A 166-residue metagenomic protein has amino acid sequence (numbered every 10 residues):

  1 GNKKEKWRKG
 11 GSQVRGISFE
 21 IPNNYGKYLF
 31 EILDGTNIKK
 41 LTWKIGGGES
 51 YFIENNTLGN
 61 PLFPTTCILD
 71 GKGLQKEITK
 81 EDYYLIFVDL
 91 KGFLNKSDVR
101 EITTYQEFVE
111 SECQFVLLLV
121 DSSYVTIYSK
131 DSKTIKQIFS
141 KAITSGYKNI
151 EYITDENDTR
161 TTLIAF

Functional and structural regions predicted by a protein language model:
S12, G35-L41, I143-Y152: Structural alpha-beta junctions
R15, F19-N23, K27-L74: N-terminal interaction modules that seed assembly of large macromolecular complexes
G16-E20, E31, T42-K44, L85-K91 (+2 more regions): Ordered hydrophobic segments in well-structured contexts
G47-S50, F93-L94, V120, K130-K133: Short, flexible beta-strand-to-coil junctions
S50-L117: Surface-exposed, low-hydrophobicity interaction/linker segments
L119-F166: Acidic, proline/glycine-rich low-complexity IDRs
